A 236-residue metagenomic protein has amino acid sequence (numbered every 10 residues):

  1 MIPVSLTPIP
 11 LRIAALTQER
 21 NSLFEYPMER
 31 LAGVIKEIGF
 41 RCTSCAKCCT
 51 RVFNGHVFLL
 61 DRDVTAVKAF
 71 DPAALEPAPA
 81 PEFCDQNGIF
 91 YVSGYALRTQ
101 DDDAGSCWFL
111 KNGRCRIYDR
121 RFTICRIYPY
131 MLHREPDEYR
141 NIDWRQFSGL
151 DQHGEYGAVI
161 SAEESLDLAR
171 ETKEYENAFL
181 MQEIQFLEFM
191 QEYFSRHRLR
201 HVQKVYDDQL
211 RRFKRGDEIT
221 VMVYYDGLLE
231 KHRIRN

Functional and structural regions predicted by a protein language model:
M1-N236: Short loop/turn segments that flank or connect secondary-structure elements
